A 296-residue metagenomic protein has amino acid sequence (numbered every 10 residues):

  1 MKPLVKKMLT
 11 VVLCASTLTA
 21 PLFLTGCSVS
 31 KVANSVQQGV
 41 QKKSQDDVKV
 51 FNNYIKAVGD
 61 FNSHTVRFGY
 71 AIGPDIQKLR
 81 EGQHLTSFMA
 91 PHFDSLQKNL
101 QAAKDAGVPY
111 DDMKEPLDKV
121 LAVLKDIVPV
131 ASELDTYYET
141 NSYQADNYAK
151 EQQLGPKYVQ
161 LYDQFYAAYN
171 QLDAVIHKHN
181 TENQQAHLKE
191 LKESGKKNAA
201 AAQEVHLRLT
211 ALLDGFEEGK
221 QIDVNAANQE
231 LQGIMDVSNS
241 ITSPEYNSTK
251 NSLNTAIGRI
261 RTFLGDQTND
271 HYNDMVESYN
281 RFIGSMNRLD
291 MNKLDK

Functional and structural regions predicted by a protein language model:
K2-V12: Bacterial N-terminal signal peptides that target proteins for export
V12-P21: Bacterial N-terminal signal peptides
L22-G26: C-terminal motif of bacterial Sec signal peptides marking the signal peptidase cleavage site
S30-L85, Y148-V159, D163, A174 (+2 more regions): Immediate post-signal-peptide N-terminus of mature secreted/exported proteins
Q41-Y148: N-terminal Sec/ER secretory leader and immediately downstream segment of secreted/extracellular precursors
S132-V159, L264, T268-V276: Polar/charged, Q/E/K-enriched amphipathic alpha-helical segments with strong coiled-coil propensity that act as
E151-K250: Extended amphipathic alpha-helical interaction segments
Q229-K296: A cross-kingdom marker for long, charged
